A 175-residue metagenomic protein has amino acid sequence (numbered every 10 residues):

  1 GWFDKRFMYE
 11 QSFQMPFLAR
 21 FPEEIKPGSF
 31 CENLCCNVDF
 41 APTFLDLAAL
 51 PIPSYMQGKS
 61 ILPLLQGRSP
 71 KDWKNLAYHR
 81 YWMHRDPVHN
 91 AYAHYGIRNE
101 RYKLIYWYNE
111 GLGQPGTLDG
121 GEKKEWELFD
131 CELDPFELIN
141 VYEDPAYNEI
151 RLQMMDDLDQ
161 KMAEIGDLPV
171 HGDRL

Functional and structural regions predicted by a protein language model:
G1-S29, C35-C36, H84: Histidine-centered active-site microenvironments of extracellular/periplasmic hydrolases and transferases
F3, V38-A41, L47-E127, E149 (+1 more regions): C-terminal cap/loop subdomain of S1 sulfatases and analogous C-terminal strand-loop tails that border
F7-M8, F17, F30, S60-P63 (+2 more regions): Conserved beta-strand positions that form and line the central face of beta-propeller blades
Q14, K123, V141-L175: Long, internal low-complexity/basic segments
F17-R20, P42-L47, P63-L64, E127 (+4 more regions): Residue-level signal for well-ordered alpha-helical scaffold segments within enzymatic catalytic domains
F21-N33, V38, D46-S54, I139: Extracytoplasmic/periplasmic substrate-recognition and gating elements
P27-S29, D72-L76, N140, V170-G172: Short, hydrophobic secondary-structure boundary micro-motifs
D134: Intrinsically disordered, low-complexity polar regions and short flexible loop motifs
